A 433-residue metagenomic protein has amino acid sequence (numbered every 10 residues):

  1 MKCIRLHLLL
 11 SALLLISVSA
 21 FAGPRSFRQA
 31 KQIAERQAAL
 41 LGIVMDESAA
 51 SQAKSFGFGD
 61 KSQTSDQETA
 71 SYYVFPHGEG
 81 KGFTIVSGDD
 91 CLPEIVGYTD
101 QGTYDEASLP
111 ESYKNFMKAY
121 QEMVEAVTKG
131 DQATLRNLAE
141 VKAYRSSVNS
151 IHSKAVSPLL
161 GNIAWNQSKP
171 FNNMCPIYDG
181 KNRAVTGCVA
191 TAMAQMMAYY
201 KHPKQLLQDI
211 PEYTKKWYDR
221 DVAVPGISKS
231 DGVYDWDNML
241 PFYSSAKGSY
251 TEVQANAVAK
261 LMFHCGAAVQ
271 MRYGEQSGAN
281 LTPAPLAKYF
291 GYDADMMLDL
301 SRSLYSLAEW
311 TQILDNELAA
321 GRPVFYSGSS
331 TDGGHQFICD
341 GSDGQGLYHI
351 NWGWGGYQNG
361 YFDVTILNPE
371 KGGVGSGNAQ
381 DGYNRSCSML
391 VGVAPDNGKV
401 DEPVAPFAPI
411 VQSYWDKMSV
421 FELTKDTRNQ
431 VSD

Functional and structural regions predicted by a protein language model:
M1-L9: Bacterial N-terminal signal peptides that target proteins for export
S17-S19: N-terminal signal peptide c-region/cleavage motif recognized by signal peptidases
R25-D60, S65-E68, T84, C91-I163 (+2 more regions): Cys-His-centered catalytic/binding microenvironment captured across papain-like cysteine peptidases and homologous
R36-L40, V44, D89, T191-P203 (+2 more regions): Structured segments of extracytoplasmic/periplasmic soluble domains in secreted or envelope-associated proteins
D46-A49, H202-T214, D295-R302: Surface-exposed patches in mature extracellular/periplasmic domains of secreted proteins
S51-K81, A284, K288-N351: Active-site-adjacent substructure of cysteine-protease-like catalytic cores
K81, L92, R183, Q195 (+5 more regions): Solvent-exposed loop/turn segments at secondary-structure junctions within structured extracellular/periplasmic domains
I95-A279: Active-site-adjacent structural segments surrounding the nucleophilic cysteine of cysteine proteases and isopeptidases
